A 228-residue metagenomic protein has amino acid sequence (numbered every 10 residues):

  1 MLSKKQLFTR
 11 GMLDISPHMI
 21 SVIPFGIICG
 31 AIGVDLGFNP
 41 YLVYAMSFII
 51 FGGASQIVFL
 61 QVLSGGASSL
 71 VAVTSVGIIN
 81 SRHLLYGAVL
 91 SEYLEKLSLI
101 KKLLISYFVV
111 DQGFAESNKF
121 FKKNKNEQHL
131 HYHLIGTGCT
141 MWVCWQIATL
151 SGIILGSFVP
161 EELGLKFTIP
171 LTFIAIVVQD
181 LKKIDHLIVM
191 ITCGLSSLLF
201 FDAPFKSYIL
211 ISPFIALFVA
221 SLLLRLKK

Functional and structural regions predicted by a protein language model:
M1-I50, Q61-L70, T74, K228: Helix-loop-helix hairpins and the membrane-proximal interhelical loops of multi-pass alpha-helical transport proteins
L2-S3, V73-K166: Helix-loop-helix junctions within the multi-pass membrane cores of secondary transporters/permeases
S16-M19, I23, Y44, F48-I49 (+7 more regions): Residue-level signature of the transmembrane alpha-helical core of multi-pass small-molecule transporters
N39-L42, S68-V71, K96-K101, H129-L130 (+1 more regions): Membrane-helix interface segments
F51-L60, R82-L84: A generic, lipid-embedded transmembrane alpha helix
H129-F214, F218, L222: Membrane-embedded alpha-helical modules
L222-K228: Membrane-interface capping segments at transmembrane-helix boundaries
